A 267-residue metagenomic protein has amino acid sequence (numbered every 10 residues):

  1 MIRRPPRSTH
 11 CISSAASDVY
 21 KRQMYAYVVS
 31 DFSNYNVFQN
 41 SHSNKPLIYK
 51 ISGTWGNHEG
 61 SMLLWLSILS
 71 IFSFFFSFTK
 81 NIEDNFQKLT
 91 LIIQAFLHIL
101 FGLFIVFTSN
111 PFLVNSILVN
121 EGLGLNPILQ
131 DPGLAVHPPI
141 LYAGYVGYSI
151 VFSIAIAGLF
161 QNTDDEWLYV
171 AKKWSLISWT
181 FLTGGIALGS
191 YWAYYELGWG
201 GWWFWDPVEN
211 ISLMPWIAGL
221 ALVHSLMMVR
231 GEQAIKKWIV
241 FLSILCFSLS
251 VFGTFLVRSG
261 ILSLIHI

Functional and structural regions predicted by a protein language model:
M1-A16, Y20, I265-H266: Single conserved hydrophobic/aromatic residue that forms the stacking wall/gate of nucleotide- or nucleobase-binding
R3, V114-S116, V146-Y169, Y191-G198: Conserved, charged catalytic cores of large soluble enzymes
R3-R4, S14-S17, L47-I68, F86-I93 (+4 more regions): Membrane-entry segments of alpha-helical transmembrane domains in multi-pass membrane proteins
R4, S14-S17, F75-I99, L159-T180 (+1 more regions): Membrane-interfacial loop-to-helix junctions in multi-pass inner-membrane proteins
S17-D18, R22-A26, L66, S70-S73 (+6 more regions): Helical transmembrane-bundle signal
D18-K50, S61-T108: Hydrophobic or amphipathic alpha-helical targeting/insertion segments
Y25-E59, N110-P138, T163-D164, L188-I211 (+1 more regions): Membrane-interface interhelical loops and short amphipathic "cap" helices that link adjacent transmembrane segments
W216-L264: Polar, glycine-rich mid-to-C-terminal structural blocks that act as macromolecule-binding/assembly scaffolds
